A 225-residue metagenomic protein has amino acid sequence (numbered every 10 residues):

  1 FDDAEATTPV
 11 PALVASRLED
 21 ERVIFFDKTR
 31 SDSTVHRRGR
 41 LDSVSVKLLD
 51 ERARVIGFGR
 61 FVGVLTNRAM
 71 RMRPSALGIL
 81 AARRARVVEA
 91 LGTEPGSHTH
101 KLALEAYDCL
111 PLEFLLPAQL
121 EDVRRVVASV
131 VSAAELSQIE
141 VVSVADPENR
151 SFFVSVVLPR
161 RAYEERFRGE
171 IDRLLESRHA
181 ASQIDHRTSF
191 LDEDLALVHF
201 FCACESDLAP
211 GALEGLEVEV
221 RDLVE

Functional and structural regions predicted by a protein language model:
F1-E225: Non-catalytic interaction/regulatory segments
